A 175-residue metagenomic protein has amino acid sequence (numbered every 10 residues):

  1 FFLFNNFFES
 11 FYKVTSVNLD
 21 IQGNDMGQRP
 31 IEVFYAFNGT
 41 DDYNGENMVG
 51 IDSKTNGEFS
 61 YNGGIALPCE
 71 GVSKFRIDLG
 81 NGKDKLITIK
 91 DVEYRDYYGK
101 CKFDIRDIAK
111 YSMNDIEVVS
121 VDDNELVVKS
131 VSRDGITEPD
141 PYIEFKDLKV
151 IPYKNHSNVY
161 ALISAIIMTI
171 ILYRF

Functional and structural regions predicted by a protein language model:
F1-L19: Hydrophobic secretory-pathway targeting helix
Y12-N18, L67-D78: Noncatalytic modules at the cell exterior or secretory-pathway interfaces, chiefly beta-strand-rich lectin/adhesion
I21-P30, G82-L86: Extended, low-complexity, turn-rich repeat/linker tracts enriched in Gly/Pro/Ser/Thr and Asp/Glu that occur
T40-G71: Extracellular carbohydrate recognition and processing domains and analogous Trp-centered ligand-binding platforms
R76-D84, S132: Short beta-strand-plus-loop segments that form exposed binding edges in beta-rich domains
K90-V92: Extracellular beta-strand elements of beta-rich domains used for carbohydrate recognition/degradation or cell-matrix
Y98-M113: Extracellular carbohydrate-recognition regions
K154-F175: Selective detector of the "anchor" transmembrane alpha-helix that sits immediately C-terminal
